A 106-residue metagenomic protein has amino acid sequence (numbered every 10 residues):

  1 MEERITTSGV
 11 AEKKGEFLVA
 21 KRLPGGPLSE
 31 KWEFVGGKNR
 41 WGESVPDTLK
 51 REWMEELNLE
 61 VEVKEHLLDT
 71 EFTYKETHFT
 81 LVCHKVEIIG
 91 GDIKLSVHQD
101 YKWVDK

Functional and structural regions predicted by a protein language model:
M1-E3, K31, K75-T80, L95: A generic structural micro-feature
M1-L18, K38: Conserved N-terminal beta-strand and adjoining loop/helix that marks the start of the Nudix/MutT-like hydrolase domain
I5-T7, G15, F79-V82, Q99: Change "...and in nucleic-acid phosphodiester-cleaving endonucleases..." to "...and in nucleic-acid processing enzymes
A11-E12, V19, V86-I88, W103: Conserved hydrophobic "DFG−1" position in protein kinase catalytic cores
E16-E55: Conserved Nudix-box catalytic region and its N-terminal flanking loop in Nudix hydrolases and closely related
E60-E62, T70-D92, D100-K102: Active-site-adjacent beta-strand/loop module that shapes the phosphate/pyrophosphate-binding cleft
